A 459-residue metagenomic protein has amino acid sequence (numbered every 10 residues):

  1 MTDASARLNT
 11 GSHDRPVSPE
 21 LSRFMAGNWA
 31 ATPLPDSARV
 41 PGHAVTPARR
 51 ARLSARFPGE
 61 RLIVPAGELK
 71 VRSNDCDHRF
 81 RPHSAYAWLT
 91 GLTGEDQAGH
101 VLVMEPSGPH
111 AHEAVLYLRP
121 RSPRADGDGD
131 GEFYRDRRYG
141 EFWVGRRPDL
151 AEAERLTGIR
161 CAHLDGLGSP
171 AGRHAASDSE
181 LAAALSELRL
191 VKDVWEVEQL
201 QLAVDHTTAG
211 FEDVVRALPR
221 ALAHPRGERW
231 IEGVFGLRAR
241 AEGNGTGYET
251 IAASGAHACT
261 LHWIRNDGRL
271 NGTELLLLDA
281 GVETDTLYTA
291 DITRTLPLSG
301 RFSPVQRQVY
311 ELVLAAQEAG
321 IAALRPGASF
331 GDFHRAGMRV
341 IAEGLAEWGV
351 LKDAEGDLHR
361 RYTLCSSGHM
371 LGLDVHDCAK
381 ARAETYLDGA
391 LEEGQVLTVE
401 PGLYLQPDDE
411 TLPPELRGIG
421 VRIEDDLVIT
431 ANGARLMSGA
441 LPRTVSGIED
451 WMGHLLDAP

Functional and structural regions predicted by a protein language model:
M1-P459: Active-site neighborhoods and metal-handling regions in enzymes and metal-associated proteins
